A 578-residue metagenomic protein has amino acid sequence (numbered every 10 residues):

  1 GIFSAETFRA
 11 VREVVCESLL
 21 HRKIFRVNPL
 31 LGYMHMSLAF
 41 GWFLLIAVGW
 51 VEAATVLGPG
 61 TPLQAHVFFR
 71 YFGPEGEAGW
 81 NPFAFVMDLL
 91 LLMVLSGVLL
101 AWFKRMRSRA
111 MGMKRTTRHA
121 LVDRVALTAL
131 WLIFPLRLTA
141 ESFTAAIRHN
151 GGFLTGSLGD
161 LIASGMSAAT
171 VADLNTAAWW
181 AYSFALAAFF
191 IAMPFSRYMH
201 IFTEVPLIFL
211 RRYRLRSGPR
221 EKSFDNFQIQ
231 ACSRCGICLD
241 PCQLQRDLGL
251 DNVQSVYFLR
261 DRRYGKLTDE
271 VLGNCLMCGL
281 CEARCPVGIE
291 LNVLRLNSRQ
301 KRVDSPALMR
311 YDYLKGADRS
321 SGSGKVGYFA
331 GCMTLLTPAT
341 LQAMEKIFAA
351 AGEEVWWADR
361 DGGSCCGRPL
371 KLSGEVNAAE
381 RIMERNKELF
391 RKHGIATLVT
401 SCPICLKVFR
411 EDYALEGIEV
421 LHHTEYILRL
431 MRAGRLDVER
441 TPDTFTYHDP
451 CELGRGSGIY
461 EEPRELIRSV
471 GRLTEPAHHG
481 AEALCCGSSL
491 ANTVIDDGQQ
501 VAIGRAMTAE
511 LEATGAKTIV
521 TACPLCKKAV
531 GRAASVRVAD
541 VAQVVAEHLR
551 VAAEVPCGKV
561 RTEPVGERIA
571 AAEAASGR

Functional and structural regions predicted by a protein language model:
G1-S223: Membrane-embedded alpha-helical bundles of multi-pass integral membrane proteins
T7, L91, R124-L127, R234 (+2 more regions): Secondary-structure capping and boundary motifs in well-ordered enzyme cores
V15-L30, E221-Q254: Acidic, Ser/Thr-rich low-complexity segments on the non-lumenal side of membrane proteins
R26-G32, Q245, G273, M309-D312: Short coil/turn segments at secondary-structure boundaries
I162-T170, G218-R220, N226, D251 (+2 more regions): Iron-sulfur cluster-binding electron-transfer modules in prokaryotic oxidoreductases
V171-D173, D225-F227, L259-E270, L430-M431: Active-site-adjacent structural elements in folded domains
T176, S233, R472: Helix-loop elements that line ligand-binding/catalytic pockets
H200-T203, S233, I237-R262, D269-R302 (+2 more regions): Iron-sulfur cluster-binding cysteine motifs and their immediate structural context in ferredoxin-like electron-transfer
